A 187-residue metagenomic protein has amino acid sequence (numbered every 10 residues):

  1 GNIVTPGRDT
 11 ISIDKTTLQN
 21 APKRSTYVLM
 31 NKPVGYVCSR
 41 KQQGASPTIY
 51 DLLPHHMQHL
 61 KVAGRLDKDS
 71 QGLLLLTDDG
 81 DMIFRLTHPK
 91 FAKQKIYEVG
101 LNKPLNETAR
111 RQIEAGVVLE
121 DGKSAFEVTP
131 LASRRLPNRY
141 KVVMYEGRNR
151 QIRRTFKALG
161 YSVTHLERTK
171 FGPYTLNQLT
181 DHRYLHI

Functional and structural regions predicted by a protein language model:
G1-I187: Basic, flexible Lys/Arg- and Gly-enriched helix-loop patches that mediate nucleic-acid binding at interfaces with rRNA
